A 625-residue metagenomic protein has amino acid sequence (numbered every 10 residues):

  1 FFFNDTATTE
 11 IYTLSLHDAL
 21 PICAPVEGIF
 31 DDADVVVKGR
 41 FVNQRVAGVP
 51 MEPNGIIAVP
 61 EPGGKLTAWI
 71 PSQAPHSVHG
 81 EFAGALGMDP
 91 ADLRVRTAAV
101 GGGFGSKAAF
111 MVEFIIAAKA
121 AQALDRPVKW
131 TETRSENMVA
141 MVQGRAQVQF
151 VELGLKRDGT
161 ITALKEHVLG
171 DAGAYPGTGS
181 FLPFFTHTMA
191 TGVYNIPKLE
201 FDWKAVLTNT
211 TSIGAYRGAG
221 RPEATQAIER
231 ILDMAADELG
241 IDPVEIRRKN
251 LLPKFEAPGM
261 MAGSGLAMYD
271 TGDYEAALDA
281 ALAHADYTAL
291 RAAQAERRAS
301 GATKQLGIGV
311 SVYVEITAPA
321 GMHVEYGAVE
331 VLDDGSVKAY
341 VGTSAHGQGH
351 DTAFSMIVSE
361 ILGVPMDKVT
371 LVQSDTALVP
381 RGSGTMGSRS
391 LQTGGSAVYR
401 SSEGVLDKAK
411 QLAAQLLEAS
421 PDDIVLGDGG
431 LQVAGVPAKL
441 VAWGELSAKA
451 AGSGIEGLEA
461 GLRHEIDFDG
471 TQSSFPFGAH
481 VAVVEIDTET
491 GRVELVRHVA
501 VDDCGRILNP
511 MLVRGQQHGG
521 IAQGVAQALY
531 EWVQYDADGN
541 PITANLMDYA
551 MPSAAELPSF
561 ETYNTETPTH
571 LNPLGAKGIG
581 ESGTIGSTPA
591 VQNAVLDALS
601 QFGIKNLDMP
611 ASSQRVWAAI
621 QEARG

Functional and structural regions predicted by a protein language model:
F1, K38-G39, R247, F475 (+6 more regions): N-terminal amphipathic, basic-rich helices that act as targeting or association modules
F1, L14-V501, L557, A594-S600 (+1 more regions): Structural alpha/beta core scaffold segments of enzyme domains
N4-T13: Short, exposed "boundary/linker" segments that immediately precede the start of a downstream structural module
F104, A108, A224, H350 (+3 more regions): Conserved phosphate/anionic-ligand binding catalytic regions in large, soluble enzymes, centered on
A219, R389, H570-G583: Amphipathic, heptad-repeat alpha-helical segments used for oligomerization and assembly
A295, Q534-P552, E556: Contiguous domain-boundary segments centered on the initiation and propagation of an alpha-helix
T370-Q373, P552-A576: Generic long, charged, amphipathic alpha-helical segments
D608-A623: Short, highly charged C-terminal tails/helix-capping segments
